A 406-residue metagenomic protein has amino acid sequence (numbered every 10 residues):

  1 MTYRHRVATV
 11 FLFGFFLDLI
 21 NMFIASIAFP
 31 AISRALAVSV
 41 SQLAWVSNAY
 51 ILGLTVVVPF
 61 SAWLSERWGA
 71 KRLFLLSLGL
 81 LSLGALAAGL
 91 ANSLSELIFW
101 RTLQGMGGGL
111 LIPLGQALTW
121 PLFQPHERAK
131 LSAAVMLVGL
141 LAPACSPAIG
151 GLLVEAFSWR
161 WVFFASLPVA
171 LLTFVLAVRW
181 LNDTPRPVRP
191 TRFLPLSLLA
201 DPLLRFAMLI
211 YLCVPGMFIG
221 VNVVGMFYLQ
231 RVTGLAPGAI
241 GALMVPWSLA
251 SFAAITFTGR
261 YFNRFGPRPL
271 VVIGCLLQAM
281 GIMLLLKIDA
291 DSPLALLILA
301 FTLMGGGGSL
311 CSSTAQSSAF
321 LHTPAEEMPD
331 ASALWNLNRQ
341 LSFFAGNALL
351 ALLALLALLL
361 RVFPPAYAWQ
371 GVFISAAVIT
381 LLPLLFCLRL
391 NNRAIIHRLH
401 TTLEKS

Functional and structural regions predicted by a protein language model:
M1-W180, A254, T258, R264 (+4 more regions): Transmembrane-helix bundle of Major Facilitator Superfamily
H5-I20, A25-I27, L36, V40-S47 (+5 more regions): 12-transmembrane solute porter fold
G79, G107-G108, V135, G346-N347 (+3 more regions): Enrichment for repetitive, rod-forming helical segments
P113, P185, A351-L352, E404: Hydrophobic alpha-helical membrane context
L167-T191, P383-N391: C-terminal membrane-cytosol helix-exit motif in multi-pass small-molecule transporters
N182-L194, I395-E404: Flexible cytoplasmic inter-helical loops of multi-pass small-molecule transporters
A357, E404-K405: Compositionally biased non-globular segments, especially hydrophobic aliphatic-rich helices of signal peptides
